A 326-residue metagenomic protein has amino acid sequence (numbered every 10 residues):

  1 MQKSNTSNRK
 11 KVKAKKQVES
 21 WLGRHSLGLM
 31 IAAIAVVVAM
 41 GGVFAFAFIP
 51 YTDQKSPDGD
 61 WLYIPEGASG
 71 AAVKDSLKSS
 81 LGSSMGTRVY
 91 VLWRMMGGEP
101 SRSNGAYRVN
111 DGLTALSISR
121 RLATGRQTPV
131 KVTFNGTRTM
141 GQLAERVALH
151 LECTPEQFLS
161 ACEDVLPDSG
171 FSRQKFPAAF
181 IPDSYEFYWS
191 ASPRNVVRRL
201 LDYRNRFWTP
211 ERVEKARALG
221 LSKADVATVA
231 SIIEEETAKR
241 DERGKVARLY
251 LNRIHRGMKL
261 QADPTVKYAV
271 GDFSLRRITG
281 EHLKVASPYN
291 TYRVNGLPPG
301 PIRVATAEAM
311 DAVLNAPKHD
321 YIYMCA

Functional and structural regions predicted by a protein language model:
M1-G23: N-terminal Lys/Arg-rich, disordered targeting/topogenic segments
N5, G23-I34: Periplasmic/cell-envelope proteins involved in peptidoglycan metabolism and beta-lactam response
Q17-G28, E156, S160, E214-A218: Polar/charged alpha-helical tracts
M30-F44: Hydrophobic membrane-insertion alpha-helices, especially the h-region of bacterial N-terminal signal peptides
F46-W208: Signal peptide-directed extracytoplasmic domains
T133, L149-E156, L166-A326: Bacterial extracytoplasmic/cell-wall-associated proteins, especially those involved in peptidoglycan
